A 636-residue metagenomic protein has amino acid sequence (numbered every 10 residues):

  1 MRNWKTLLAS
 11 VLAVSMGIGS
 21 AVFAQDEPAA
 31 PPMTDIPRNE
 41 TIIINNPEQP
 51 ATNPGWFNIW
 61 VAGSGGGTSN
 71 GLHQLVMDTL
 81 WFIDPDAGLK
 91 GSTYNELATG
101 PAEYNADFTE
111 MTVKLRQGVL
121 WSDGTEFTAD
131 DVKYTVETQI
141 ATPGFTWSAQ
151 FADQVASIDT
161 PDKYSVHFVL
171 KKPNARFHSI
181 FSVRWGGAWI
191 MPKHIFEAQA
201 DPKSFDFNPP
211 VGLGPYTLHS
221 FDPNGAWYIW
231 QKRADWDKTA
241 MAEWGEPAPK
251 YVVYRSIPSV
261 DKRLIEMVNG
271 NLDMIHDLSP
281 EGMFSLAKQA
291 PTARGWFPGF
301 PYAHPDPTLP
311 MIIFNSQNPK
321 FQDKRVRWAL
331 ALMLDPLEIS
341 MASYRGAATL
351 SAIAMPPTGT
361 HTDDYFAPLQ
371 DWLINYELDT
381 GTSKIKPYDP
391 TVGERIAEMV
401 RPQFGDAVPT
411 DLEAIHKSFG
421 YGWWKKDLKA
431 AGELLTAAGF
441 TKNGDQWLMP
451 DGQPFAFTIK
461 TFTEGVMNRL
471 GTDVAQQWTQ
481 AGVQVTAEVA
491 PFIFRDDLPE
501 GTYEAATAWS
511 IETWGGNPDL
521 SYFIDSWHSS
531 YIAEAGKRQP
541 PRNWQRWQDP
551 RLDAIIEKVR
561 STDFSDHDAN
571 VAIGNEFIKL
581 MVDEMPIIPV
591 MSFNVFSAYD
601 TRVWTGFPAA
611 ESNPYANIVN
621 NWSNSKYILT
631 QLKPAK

Functional and structural regions predicted by a protein language model:
D26-E27, M33-I36, N46-P50, G71-L72 (+7 more regions): Detector for C-terminal structural segments
D35, K114, S148-A198, P215-T217 (+4 more regions): Surface-exposed binding/hinge segments that line and control ligand-binding clefts or catalytic entry sites
I43-A106, E137, V211: N-terminal lobe/hinge region of extracytoplasmic solute-binding protein
N53, F57-S64, N70, Q74 (+9 more regions): A short beta-strand/turn structural motif
Q74-G88, R184-P247, Y251, D261-K262 (+3 more regions): Gly/Pro-rich hinge or "lid" segments in bacterial periplasmic/extracellular proteins
G100-E103, S122, V169-M191, P210-K262 (+4 more regions): Aromatic-rich, solvent-exposed beta-strand/loop patch
G100-F145, P161, H167-V169, E266 (+1 more regions): Aromatic- and charge-enriched surface segment that lines or borders ligand/interaction sites
Q139, T146, S157-I158, H219-Q231 (+5 more regions): Extracellular/periplasmic solute-recognition and catalytic clefts
